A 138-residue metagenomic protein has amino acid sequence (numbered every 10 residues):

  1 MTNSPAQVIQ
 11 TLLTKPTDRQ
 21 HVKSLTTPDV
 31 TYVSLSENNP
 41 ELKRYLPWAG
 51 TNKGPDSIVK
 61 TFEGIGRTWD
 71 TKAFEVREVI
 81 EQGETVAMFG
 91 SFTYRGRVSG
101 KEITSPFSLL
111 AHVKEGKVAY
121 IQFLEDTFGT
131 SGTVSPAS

Functional and structural regions predicted by a protein language model:
M1-T2, P47, T51, G100: Alpha-helix initiation/capping motif
T2-S36: Short acidic-aromatic low-complexity motifs
P5-I9, V30, S36, I58 (+3 more regions): Hydrophobic aliphatic residue packing
T11-L12, L25, T61-I65, T133: Residues that form generic nucleotide/phosphate-binding pockets
P28-G83: A solvent-exposed, acidic/Ser-Thr-rich amphipathic alpha-helical stretch
G66-S138: A beta-strand edge to alpha-helix "cap/lid" segment located at domain peripheries
